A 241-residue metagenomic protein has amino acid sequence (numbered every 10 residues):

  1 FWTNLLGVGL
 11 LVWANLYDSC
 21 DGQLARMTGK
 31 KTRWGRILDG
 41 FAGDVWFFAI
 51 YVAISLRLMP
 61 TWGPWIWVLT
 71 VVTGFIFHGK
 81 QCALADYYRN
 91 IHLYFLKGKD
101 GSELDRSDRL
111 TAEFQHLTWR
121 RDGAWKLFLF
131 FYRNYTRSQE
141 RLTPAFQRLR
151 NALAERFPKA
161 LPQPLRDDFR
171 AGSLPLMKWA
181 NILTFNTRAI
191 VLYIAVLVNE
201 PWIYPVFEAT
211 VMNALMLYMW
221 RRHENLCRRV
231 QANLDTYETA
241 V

Functional and structural regions predicted by a protein language model:
F1-L5, M59-W65, L197-V206: Transmembrane helix interruption/hinge and helix-loop junction motifs
F1-W34, Y51, V68-F77, P205: Membrane-embedded alpha-helical segments that form the functional core of polytopic membrane enzymes, especially those
L16, F41-F48, G79, N186: Hydrophobic alpha-helical transmembrane bundles that constitute the permease/transmembrane domains of multi-pass
S19, Q23, M27, A83-F95 (+2 more regions): Membrane-spanning helices that line or support transport/gating and their immediate boundary helices in channels
A25, G29-G43, G101-D105, T236-A240: Juxtamembrane helix-capping/reentrant segments at transmembrane boundaries
V45-L58: Membrane-interfacial alpha-helical segments at the cytosolic side of multi-pass membrane proteins
S55, M59-H92: Alpha-helical transmembrane segments
N90-V241: C-terminal membrane-associated helical module and adjoining short loops/tails
